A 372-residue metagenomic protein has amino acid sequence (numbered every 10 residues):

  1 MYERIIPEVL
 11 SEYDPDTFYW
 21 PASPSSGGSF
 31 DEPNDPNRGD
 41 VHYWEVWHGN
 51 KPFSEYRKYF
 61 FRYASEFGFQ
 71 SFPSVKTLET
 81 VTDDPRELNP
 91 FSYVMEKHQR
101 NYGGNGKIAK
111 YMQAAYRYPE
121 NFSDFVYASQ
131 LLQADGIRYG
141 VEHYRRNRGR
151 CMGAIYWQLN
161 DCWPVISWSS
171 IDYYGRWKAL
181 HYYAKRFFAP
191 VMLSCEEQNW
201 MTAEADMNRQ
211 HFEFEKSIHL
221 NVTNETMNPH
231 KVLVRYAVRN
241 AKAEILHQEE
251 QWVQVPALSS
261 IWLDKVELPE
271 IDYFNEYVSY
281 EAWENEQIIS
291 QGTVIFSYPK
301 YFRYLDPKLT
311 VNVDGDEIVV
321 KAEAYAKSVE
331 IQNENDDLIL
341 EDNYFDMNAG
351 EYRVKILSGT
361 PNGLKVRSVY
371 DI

Functional and structural regions predicted by a protein language model:
E8-S11, W20-S23, G27-P33, R38 (+1 more regions): Substrate-binding clefts and catalytic carboxylate motifs of secreted carbohydrate-active enzymes
I166-S167, E249-Q251, G292: Short hydrophobic alpha-helix segments
F187-C195, A203-E204, I288-D314: Long, low-complexity ectodomains and other extracytoplasmic segments of secretory-pathway proteins
I218-N224, Y280, D316-A322: Buried hydrophobic-core signal for structured, non-transmembrane domains
T226-E244, E323-I339: Short acidic, flexible loop segments centered on an aromatic residue
A237-E276, D336-N362: Intrinsically disordered, low-complexity Pro/Gly/Ser/Thr-rich segments with frequent PxxP/GP/PP motifs and embedded
W262, V266-P307, G359-I372: Terminal connector regions
Y304-A349, K355-L357, V369: C-terminal accessory/binding modules appended to enzymatic or scaffolding proteins
